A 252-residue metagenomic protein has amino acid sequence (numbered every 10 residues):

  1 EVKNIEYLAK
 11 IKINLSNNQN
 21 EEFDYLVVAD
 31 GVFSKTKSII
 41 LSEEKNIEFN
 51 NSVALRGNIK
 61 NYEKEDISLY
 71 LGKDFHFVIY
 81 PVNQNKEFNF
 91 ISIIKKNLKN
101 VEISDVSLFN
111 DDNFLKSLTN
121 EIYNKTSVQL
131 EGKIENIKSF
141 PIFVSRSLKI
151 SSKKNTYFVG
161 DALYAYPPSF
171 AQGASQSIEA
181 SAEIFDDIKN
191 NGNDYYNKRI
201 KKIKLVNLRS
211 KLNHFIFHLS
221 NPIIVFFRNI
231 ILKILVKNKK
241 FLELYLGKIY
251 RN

Functional and structural regions predicted by a protein language model:
K3-V128: Conserved FAD-binding catalytic core of PHBH/FMO-like flavoproteins
V27, F114, N136-F217: Conserved mid-domain beta->alpha element of the FAD-binding
D30-G31, A182, N221, K239: Alpha-helix N-cap/helix-start capping motif
S38, N197, L208, L246-G247: Phosphate-coordinating loops and pocket residues in cytosolic domains that bind phosphorylated ligands
L41-E44, K60, K95, K189 (+4 more regions): A generic structural signal for secondary-structure junctions that act as hinges or helix/strand caps at the edges
L130-E135: Short terminal targeting/anchoring segments
H218-R228: A charged, well-structured terminal subsegment
N229-N252: C-terminal auxiliary extensions adjacent to catalytic cores
